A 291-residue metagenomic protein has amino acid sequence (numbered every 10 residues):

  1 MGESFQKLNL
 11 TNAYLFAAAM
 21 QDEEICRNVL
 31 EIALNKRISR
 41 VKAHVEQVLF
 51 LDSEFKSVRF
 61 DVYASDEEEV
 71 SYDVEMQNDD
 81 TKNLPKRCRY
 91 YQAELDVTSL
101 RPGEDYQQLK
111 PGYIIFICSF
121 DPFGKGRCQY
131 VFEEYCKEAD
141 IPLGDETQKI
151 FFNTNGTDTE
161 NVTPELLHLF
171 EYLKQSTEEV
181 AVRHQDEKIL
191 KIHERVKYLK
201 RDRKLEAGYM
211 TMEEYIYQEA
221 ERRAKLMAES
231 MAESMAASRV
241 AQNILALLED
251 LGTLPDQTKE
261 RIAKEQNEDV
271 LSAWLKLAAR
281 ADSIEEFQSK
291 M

Functional and structural regions predicted by a protein language model:
M1-A207: Conserved single-residue anchors adjacent to enzymatic active/cofactor-binding motifs
G2-Q6, L10, Y14, E67 (+2 more regions): Short, charged alpha-helical interaction segments and adjacent helix-coil junctions
